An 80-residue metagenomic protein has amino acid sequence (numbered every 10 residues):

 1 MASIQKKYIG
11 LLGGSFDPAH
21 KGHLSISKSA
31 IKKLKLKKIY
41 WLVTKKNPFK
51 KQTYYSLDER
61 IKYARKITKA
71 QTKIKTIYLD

Functional and structural regions predicted by a protein language model:
M1-D80: Nucleotidyltransferase catalytic core that binds NTPs
